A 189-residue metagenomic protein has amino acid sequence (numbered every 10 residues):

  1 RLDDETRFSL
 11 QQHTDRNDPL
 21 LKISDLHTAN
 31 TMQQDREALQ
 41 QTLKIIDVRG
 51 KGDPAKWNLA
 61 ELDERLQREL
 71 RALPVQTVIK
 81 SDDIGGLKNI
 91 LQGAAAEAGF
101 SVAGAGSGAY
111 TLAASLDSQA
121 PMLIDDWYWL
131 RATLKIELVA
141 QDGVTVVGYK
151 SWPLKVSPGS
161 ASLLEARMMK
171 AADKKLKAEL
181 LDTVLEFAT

Functional and structural regions predicted by a protein language model:
R1-A96, E186-T189: A structural "domain/chain start" motif
M32, L70, M122, M168-M169: Detector for methionine-enriched segments
W57, W127-W129, W152: A residue-identity detector for tryptophan
L70, P74-T77, D82, A109-T111 (+6 more regions): Generic ordered-secondary-structure signal
G93, E97-A98, G106-T145, S157-S160: Surface-exposed short loop/turn segments
A140-A188: Short secondary-structure boundary motifs at beta->alpha junctions and helix caps
